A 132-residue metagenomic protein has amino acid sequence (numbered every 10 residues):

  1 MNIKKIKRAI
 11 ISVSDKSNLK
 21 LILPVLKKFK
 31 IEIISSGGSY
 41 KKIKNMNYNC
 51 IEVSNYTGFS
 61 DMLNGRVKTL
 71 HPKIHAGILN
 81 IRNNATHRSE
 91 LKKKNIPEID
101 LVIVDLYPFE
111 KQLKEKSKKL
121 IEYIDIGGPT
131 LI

Functional and structural regions predicted by a protein language model:
M1-I33, S39-Y56: N-terminal glycine-/serine-/threonine-rich phosphate-binding loop
K4, S17-L21, I34, G38 (+4 more regions): Conserved active-site and cofactor/substrate-binding residues in soluble primary-metabolism enzymes
K4-K7, V25, I96-I132: Internal alpha/beta core interface subdomains
A9-S12, I78-N80, L120-I121: Short, flexible loop segments at the rims of nucleotide/cofactor-binding pockets, characterized by
I11-S12, F59, D125-I126: Short hydrophobic/aromatic-rich motifs at helix boundaries and adjacent loops
V13-N18, G65, F109-E110, P129-L131: Short amphipathic alpha-helical segments, especially helix-boundary/capping motifs
G38-F109: Glycine-rich nucleotide/cofactor/substrate-binding loop typically near the N-terminus or early in the first domain
